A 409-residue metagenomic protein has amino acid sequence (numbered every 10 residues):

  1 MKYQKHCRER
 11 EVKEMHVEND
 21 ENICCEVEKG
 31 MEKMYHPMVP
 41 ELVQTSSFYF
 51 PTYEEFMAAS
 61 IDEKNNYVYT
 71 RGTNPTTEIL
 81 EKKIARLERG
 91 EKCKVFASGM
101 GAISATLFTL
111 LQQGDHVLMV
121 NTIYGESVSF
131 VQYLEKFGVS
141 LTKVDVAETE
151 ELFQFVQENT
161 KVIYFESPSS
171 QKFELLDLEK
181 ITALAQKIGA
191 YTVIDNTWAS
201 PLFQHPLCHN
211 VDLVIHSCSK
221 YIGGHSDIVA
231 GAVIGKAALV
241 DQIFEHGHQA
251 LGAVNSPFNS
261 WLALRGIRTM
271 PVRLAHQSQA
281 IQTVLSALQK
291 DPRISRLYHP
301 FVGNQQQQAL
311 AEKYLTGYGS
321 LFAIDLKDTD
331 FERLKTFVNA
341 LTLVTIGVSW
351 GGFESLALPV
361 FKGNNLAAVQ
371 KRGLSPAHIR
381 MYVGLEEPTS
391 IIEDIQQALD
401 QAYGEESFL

Functional and structural regions predicted by a protein language model:
K2-K5, Q132, Q154, E158-K161 (+4 more regions): PLP-dependent enzyme catalytic core of the Aspartate aminotransferase-like
K2-N74, K82, I379: N-terminal "arm"/small-domain region of PLP-dependent enzymes with the aminotransferase-like
V12-H16, C24-G30, K92-R293, Y298: Conserved PLP-enzyme active-site core in the AAT-like
K29-M31, Q44-F50, K220, V284 (+4 more regions): Glycine-rich beta-alpha junction loops
P37, F258, P292, T316-G319: Short gly/pro-enriched beta-turn/loop segments at secondary-structure junctions
T52-G101, E126-S127, V131-Y133: Conserved N-terminal alpha-helix of the aminotransferase class I/II PLP-enzyme fold
N65, E91, V229, A263 (+2 more regions): Short amphipathic alpha-helical segments
R296-I379, V383: Conserved C-terminal alpha-helix-loop-beta "cap" of PLP-dependent enzymes that closes/shapes the active-site mouth
